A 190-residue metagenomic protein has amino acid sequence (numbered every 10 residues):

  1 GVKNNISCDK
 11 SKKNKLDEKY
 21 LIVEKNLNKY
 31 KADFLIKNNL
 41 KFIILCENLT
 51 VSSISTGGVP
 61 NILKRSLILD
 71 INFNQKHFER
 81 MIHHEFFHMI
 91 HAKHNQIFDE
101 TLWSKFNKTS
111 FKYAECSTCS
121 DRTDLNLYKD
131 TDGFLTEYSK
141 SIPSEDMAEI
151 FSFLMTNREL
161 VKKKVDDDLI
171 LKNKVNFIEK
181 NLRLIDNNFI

Functional and structural regions predicted by a protein language model:
G1-L63, I71: Auxiliary, metal-adjacent structural segments of Zn-dependent hydrolase domains
F42-I190: Active-site-flanking segments in enzyme catalytic domains
